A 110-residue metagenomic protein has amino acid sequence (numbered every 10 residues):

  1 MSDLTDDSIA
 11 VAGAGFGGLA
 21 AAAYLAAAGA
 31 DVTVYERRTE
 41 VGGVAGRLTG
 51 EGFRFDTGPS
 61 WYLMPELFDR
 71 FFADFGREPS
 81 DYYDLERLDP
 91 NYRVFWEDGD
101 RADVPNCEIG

Functional and structural regions predicted by a protein language model:
L4-V34: N-terminal Rossmann-like FAD-binding beta1-loop-alpha1 element of flavoenzymes
A12-G15, R37, G58, M64: A secondary-structure boundary/capping signal
A26-E51: Glycine-rich FAD pyrophosphate-binding loop
F53-L67, E78-G110: Dinucleotide-binding Rossmann-like beta1-alpha1 core, especially the glycine-rich loop that anchors the ADP
F72: Beta-rich carbohydrate-recognition and catalytic domains
